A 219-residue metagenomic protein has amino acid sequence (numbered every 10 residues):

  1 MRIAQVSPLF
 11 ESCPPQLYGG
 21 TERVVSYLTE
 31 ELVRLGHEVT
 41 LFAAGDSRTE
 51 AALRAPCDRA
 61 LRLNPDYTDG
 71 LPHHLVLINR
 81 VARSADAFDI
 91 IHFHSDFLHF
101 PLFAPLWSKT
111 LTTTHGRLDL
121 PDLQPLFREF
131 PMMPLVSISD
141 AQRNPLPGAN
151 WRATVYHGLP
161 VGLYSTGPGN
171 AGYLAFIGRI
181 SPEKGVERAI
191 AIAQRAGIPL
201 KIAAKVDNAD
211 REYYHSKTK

Functional and structural regions predicted by a protein language model:
M1-K219: Catalytic cores of nucleotide-sugar-dependent glycosyltransferases that transfer UDP/GDP/TDP-activated
